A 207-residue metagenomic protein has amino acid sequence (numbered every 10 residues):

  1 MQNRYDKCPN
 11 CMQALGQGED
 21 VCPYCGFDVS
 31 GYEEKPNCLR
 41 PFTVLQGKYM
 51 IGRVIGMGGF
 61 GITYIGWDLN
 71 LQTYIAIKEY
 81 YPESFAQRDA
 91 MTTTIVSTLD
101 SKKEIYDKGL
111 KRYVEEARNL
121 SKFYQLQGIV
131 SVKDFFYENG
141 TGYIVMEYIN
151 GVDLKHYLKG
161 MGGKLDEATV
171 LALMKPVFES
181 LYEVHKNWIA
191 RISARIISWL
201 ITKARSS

Functional and structural regions predicted by a protein language model:
G52-G58, T63: Protein kinase glycine-rich loop
W67-I75, Y81-A86: Conserved N-lobe loop of protein kinases adjacent to the ATP-binding glycine-rich P-loop
D89-F123: AlphaC helix of the eukaryotic protein kinase fold
D134-F135: Activation-segment/catalytic-loop signature of the eukaryotic protein kinase fold
N139-D153, Y157: Conserved short submotifs of the Hanks-type protein kinase catalytic core that shape the nucleotide-binding pocket
L173-M174: Activation segment signature within eukaryotic-like protein kinase domains
V177-I189: Protein kinase catalytic-loop region centered on the HRD/HxD motif
I197-S207: Conserved protein kinase catalytic/activation segment
